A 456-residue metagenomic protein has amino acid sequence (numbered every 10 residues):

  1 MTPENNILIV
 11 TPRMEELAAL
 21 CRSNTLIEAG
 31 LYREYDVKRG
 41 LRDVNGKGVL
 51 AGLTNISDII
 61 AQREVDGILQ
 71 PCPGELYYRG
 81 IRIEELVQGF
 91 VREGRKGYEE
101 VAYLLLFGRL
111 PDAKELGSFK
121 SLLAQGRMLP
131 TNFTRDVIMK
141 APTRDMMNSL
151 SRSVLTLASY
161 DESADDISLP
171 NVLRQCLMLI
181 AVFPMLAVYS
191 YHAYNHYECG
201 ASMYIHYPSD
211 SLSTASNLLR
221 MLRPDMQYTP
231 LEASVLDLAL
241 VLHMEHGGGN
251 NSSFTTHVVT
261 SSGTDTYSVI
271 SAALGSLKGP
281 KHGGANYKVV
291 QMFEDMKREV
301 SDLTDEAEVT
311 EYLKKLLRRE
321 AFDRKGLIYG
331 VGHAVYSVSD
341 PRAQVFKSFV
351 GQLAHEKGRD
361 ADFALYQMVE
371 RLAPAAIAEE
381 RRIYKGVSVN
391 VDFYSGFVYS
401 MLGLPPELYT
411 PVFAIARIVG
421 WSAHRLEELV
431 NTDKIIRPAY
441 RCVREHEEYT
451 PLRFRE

Functional and structural regions predicted by a protein language model:
T2-E456: Non-transmembrane, aqueous-exposed alpha-helical and coiled segments at domain scale
